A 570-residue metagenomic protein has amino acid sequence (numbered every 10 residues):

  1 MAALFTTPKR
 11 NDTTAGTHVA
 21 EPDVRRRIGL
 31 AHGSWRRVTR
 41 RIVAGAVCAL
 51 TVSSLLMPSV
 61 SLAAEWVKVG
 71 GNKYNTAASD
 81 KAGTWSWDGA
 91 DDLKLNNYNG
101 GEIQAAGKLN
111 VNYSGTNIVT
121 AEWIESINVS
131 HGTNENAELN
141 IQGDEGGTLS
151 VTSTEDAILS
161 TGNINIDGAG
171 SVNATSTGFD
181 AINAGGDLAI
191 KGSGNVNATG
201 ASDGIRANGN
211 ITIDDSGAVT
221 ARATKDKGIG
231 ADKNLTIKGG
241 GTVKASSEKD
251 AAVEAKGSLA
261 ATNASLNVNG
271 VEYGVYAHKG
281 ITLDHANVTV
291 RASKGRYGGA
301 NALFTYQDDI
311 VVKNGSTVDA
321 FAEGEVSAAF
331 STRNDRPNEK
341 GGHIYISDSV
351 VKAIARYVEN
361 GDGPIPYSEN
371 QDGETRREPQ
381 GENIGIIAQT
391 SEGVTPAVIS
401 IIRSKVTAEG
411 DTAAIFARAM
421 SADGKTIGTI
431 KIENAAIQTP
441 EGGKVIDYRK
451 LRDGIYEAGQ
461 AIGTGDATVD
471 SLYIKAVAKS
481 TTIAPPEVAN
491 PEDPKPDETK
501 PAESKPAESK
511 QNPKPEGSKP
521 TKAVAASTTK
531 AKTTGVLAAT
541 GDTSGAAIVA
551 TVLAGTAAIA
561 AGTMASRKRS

Functional and structural regions predicted by a protein language model:
M1-A63, S570: Sec-dependent, cleavable N-terminal signal peptides
A3, R10-T14, C48, K313 (+9 more regions): Low-complexity intrinsically disordered segments
L4, V19, V24, I28-L30 (+5 more regions): Hydrophobic/aromatic hotspots within intrinsically disordered, low-complexity regions
F5, L62-P491: A composition-driven surface/loop motif
L55-W66, A538, T543-A546, S566: Sec-dependent signal peptide cleavage junction
L472-D542: C-terminal low-complexity, Ser/Thr- and acidic/Pro-rich disordered "stalk" regions positioned immediately N-terminal
G545-R567: A cross-kingdom C-terminal cell-surface attachment/processing module
